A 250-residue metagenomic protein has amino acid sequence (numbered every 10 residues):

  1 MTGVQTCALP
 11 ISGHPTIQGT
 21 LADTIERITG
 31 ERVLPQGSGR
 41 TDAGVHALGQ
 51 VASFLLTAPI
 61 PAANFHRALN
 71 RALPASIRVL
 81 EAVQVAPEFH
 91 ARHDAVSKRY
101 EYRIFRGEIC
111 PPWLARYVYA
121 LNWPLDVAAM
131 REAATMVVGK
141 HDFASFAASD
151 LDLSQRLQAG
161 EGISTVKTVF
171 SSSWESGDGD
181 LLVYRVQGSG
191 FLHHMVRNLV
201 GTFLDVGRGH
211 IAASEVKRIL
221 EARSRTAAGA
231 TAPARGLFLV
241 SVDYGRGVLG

Functional and structural regions predicted by a protein language model:
M1-T6: Positively charged, low-complexity/disordered segments
A8-G250: Structured-RNA-binding interfaces characteristic of tRNA pseudouridine synthases
